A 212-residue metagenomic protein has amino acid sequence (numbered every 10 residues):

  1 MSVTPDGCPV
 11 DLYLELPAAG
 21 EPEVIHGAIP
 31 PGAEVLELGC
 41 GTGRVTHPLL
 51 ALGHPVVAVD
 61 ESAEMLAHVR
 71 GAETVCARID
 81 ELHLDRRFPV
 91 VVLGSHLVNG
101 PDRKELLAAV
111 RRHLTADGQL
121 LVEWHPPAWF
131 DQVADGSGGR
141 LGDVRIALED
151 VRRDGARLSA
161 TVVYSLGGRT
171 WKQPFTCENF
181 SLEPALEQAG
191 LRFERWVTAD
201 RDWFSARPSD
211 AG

Functional and structural regions predicted by a protein language model:
M1-A33: Conserved class I S-adenosyl-L-methionine
G32-G41: Conserved class I S-adenosyl-L-methionine
T42-E81: Class I SAM-dependent methyltransferase SAM/SAH-binding core
L82-V91: A short acidic, Gly/Pro-enriched loop at the edge of an enzyme's catalytic core that lines a small-molecule cofactor
G94-S95: Residues lining the SAM
K104-A116: A short glycine-rich, Lys/Arg-flanked "PGG" loop and its adjoining helix->strand segment in the class I
L121-P184: SAM-dependent methyltransferase
P184-G212: C-terminal lobe and adjacent flexible extensions of AdoMet/dcAdoMet transferase-like proteins
